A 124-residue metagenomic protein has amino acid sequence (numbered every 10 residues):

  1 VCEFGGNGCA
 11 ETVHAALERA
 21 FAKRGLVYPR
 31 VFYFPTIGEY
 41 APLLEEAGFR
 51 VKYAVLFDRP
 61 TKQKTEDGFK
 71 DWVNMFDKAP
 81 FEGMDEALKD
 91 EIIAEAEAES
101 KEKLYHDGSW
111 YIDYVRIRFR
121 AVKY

Functional and structural regions predicted by a protein language model:
V1-K64: Conserved catalytic/acceptor-binding region of the Class I
A10, Y33-I37, K89, I93 (+2 more regions): A structural signal for well-ordered alpha-helical scaffolds and beta->alpha junctions
E18, E91-E95, Y124: Membrane-targeting and insertion segments and their boundary/processing signals
A47, K52-D107: C-terminal helical/coil "lid" or tail adjacent to the Rossmann-like core of SAM-dependent
F49, A121-Y124: C-terminal beta-strand of the catalytic ATP-binding
D113-R120: Short hydrophobic/aromatic beta-strand or adjacent loop that forms the aromatic wall/cage of a ligand/substrate-binding
